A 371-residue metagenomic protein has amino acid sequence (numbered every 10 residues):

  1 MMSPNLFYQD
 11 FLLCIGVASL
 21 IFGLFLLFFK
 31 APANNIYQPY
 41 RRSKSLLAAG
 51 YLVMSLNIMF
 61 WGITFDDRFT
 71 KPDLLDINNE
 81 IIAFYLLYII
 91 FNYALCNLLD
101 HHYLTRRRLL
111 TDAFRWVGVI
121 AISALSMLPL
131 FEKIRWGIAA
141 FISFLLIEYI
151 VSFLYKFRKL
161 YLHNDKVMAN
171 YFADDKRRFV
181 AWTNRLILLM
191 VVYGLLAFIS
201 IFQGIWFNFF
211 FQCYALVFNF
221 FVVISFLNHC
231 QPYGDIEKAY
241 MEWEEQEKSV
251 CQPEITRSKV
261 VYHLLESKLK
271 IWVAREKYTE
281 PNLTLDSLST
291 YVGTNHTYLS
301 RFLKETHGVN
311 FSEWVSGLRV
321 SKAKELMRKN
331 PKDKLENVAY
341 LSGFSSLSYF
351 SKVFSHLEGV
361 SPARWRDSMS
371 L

Functional and structural regions predicted by a protein language model:
M1-A121, I134-F141: N-terminal low-complexity or simple alpha-helical regulatory segments that function as activation/interaction modules
I120-A124, T297: Alpha-helical transmembrane segments of multi-pass membrane transporters and transport-associated inner-membrane enzymes
S126-M127, I134-E266, M327, K334-S346 (+1 more regions): Alpha-helical bundle regulatory/interaction domains
L227-L341, V353-H356, A363-L371: Membrane-proximal linker segments that couple transmembrane helices to downstream signaling/catalytic modules
T297, L347-S348: Key DNA-contact positions within bacterial/archaeal DNA-binding proteins
